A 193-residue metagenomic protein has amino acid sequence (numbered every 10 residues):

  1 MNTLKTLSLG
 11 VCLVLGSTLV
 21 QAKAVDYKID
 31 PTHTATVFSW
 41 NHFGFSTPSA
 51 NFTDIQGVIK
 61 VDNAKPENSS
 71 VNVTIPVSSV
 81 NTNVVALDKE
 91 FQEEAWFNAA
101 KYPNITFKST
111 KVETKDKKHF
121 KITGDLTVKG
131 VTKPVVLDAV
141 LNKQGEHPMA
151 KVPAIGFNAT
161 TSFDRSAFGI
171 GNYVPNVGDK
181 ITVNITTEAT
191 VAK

Functional and structural regions predicted by a protein language model:
M1, S17-L19: Glycine-centered signal
M1-S8: Bacterial N-terminal signal peptides that target proteins for export
S8-G16: Bacterial N-terminal signal peptides
Q21-K193: Low-complexity, acidic/polar, glycine-enriched regions of mature
